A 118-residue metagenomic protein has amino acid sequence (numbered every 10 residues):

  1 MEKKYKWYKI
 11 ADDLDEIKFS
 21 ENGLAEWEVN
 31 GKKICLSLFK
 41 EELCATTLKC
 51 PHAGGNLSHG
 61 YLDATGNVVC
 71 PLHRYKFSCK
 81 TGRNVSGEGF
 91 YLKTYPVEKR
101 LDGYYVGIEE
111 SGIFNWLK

Functional and structural regions predicted by a protein language model:
M1-D63, P96-K118: N-terminal pre-ligand scaffold of iron-sulfur
C50, C70-H73: Short cysteine clusters
G60-N67, V85-Y91: Short linker/helix segments within small regulatory modules
V68-C70, V97: Short beta-strand-alpha-helix junction that forms the catalytic/metal-binding core of metal-dependent nuclease domains
K76, Y91-V97: C-terminal flanking segment of RING-like E3 ligase catalytic modules
K76-F77, I113: A short acidic, glycine/proline-enriched capping/turn motif at secondary-structure boundaries, especially helix N-cap
C79-G82: Short metal-binding segments enriched for Cys and/or His
